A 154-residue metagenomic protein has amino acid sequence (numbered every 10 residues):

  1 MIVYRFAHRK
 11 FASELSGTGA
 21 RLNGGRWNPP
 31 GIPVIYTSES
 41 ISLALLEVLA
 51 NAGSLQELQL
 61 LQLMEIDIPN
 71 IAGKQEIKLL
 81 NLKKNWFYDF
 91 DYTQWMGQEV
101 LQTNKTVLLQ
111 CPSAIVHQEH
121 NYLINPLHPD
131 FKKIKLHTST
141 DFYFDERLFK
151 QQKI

Functional and structural regions predicted by a protein language model:
I2-S16, P29, E57-I154: Active-site and NAD+-binding cores of ADP-ribose-processing enzymes
L15-N28, I35: NAD-dependent ADP-ribosyltransferases
W27-E47, N51, L123-L127: Extended catalytic/binding region for NAD+/ADP-ribose chemistry, centered on the ART fold
G53-L55: Short proline/glycine-enriched turn/loop segments at secondary-structure junctions
